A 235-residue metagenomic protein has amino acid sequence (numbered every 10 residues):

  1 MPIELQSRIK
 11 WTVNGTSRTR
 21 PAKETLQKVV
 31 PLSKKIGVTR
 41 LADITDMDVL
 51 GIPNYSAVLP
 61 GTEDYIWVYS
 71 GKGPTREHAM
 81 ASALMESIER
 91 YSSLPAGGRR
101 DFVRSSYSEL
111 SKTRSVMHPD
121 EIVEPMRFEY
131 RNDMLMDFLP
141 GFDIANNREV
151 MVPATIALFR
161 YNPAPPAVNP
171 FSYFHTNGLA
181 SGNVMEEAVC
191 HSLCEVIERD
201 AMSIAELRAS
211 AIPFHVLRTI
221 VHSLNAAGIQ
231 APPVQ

Functional and structural regions predicted by a protein language model:
M1-Q235: Helix-coil modules at protein/domain termini and other flexible surface or pore-lining loops, especially C-terminal
